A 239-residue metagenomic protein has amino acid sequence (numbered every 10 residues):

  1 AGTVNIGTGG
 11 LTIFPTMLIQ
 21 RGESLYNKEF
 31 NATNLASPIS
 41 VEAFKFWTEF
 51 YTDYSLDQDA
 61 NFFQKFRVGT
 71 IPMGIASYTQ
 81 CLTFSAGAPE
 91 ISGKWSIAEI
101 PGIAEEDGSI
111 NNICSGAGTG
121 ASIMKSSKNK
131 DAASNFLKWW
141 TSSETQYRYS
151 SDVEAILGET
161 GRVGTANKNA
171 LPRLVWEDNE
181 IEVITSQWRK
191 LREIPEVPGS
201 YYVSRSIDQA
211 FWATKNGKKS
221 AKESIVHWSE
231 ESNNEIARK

Functional and structural regions predicted by a protein language model:
A1-A32, I71-M73: Extracytoplasmic/periplasmic solute-binding protein
M17, E29-Q58, I100: Glycine-centered hinge/linker elements that transmit conformational signals in sensory and ligand-binding systems
M17, F84-I110, L174-W176: Ligand-binding "clamshell"
I39-F46, K128-W140, R148, V203-S206 (+1 more regions): Short amphipathic alpha-helical coupling segments at ligand-binding clamshell hinges and other catalytic/signaling
S55, P72-S77, S96-A98: Paired acidic/hydrophobic, glycine-rich loop segments that form the ligand-binding mouth/hinge of periplasmic-binding
A98-G102, S151-Q209, A213: Long, aromatic- and glycine/proline-rich binding clefts that accommodate carbohydrate-like moieties
G116-N129: A bilobed periplasmic-binding-protein/Venus flytrap-type ligand-binding module shared by bacterial periplasmic
L137-R162, N233, A237-R238: Periplasmic-binding protein-like
